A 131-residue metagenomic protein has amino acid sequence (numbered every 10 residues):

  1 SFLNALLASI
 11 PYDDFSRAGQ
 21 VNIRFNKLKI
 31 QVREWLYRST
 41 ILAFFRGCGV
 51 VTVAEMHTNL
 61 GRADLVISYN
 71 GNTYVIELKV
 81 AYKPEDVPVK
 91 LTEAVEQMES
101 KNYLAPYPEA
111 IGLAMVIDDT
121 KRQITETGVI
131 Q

Functional and structural regions predicted by a protein language model:
S1-A94, S100-L104, D118-Q131: Extended alpha-helical interface modules used as scaffolds for assembling large macromolecular complexes
T73, P108-I111: Short glycine-/polar-rich loops that comprise or flank the Walker A/P-loop and associated switch/sensor motifs
G112-I117: Extended hydrophobic secondary-structure segments that form protein cores and membrane-embedded regions
